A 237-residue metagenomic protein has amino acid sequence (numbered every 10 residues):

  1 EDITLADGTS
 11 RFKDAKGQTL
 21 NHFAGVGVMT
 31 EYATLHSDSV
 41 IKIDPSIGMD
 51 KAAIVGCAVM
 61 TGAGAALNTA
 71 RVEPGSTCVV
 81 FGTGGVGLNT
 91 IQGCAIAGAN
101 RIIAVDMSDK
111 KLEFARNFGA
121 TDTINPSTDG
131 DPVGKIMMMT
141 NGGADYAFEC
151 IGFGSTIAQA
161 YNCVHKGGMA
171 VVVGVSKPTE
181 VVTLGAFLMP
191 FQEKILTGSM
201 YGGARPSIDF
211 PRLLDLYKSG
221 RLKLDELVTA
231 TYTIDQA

Functional and structural regions predicted by a protein language model:
E1-S39: Glycine-rich phosphate/adenylate-binding loop and adjacent beta-alpha elements of nucleotide- or dinucleotide-binding
K16-M29, I47-N68, F81-N89: A glycine-rich, Thr/Ser-enriched phosphate-binding loop motif common to dinucleotide/cofactor-binding enzymes
S46-M49, R71-T77, G142-G143: Short helix-loop-beta connector
S76, G168-M169, K194: Glycine-centered, small-residue-biased loops immediately flanking beta-strands in adenine/cofactor-binding cores
V80-T83, A95-Q159: Adenosine-nucleotide cofactor-binding segment
S108, S176, G202: Residues in the short beta-alpha loop(s) of Rossmann-like NAD(P)-binding domains
G154, A158-N162, S207-A237: C-terminal hydrophobic helical "lid"/dimerization subdomain of Rossmann-like NAD(P)H-dependent oxidoreductases
G174-E193, F210-L213: Rossmann-fold NAD(P)-binding glycine/threonine-rich loop
